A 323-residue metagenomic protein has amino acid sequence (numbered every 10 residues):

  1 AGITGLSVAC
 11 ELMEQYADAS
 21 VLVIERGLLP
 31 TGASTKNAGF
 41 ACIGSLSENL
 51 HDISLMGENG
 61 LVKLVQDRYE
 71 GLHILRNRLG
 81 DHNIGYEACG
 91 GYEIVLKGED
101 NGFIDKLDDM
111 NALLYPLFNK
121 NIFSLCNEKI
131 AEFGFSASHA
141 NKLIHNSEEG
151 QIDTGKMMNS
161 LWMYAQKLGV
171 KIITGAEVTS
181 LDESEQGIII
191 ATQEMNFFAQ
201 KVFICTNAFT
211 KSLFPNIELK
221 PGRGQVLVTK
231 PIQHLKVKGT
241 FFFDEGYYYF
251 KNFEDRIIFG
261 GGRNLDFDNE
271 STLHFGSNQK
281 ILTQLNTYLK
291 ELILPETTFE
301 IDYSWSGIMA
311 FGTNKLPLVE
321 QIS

Functional and structural regions predicted by a protein language model:
G5: N-terminal Rossmann-fold NAD(P) dinucleotide-binding loop
M13-K36: Glycine-rich FAD pyrophosphate-binding loop
G32, K36-Q66: Glycine-rich active-site loop/strand segments that organize a redox cofactor
S47-I53, N77-M163, L168: Flavin (FAD/FMN) cofactor-binding and adjacent substrate-gating region of FAD-dependent oxidoreductase domains
N111, Q233-L235, S271-S306: Flavin-binding catalytic cores
A137-K201, C205: Helical element adjacent to the flavin cofactor pocket in flavoenzyme catalytic cores
K142, E148, I293-S323: C-terminal catalytic lobe of FAD-dependent flavoproteins
I190-V237: Central helical "cap/lid" subdomain
